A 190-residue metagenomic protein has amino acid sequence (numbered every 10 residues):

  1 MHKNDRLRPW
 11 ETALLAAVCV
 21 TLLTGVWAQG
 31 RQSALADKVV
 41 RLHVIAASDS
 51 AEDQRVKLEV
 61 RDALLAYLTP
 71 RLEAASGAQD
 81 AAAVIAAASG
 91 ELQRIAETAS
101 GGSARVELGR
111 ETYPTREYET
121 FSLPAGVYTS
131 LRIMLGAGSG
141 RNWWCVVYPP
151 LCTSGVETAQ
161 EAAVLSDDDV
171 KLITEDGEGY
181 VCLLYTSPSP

Functional and structural regions predicted by a protein language model:
M1-R8: Short, Lys/Arg-rich N-terminal segment immediately upstream of the first membrane anchor
E11-V26: Hydrophobic membrane-insertion alpha-helices, especially the h-region of bacterial N-terminal signal peptides
T24-D37: Aromatic-capped interface at the extracytoplasmic side of an N-terminal signal-anchor transmembrane helix
H43-A74: Short extracytoplasmic
I45-D49, G109-E111, G136-G138, Y148-L151: Solvent-exposed coil/turn segments that connect beta secondary-structure elements in extracytoplasmic/periplasmic
D80-T115: Amphipathic, coiled-coil-like alpha-helical scaffolding segments used for oligomerization/assembly
F121-V181: Soluble extracytoplasmic domains of inner/organellar membrane proteins
Y185-P190: Conserved small/polar residues in nucleotide/adenosyl-binding loops
